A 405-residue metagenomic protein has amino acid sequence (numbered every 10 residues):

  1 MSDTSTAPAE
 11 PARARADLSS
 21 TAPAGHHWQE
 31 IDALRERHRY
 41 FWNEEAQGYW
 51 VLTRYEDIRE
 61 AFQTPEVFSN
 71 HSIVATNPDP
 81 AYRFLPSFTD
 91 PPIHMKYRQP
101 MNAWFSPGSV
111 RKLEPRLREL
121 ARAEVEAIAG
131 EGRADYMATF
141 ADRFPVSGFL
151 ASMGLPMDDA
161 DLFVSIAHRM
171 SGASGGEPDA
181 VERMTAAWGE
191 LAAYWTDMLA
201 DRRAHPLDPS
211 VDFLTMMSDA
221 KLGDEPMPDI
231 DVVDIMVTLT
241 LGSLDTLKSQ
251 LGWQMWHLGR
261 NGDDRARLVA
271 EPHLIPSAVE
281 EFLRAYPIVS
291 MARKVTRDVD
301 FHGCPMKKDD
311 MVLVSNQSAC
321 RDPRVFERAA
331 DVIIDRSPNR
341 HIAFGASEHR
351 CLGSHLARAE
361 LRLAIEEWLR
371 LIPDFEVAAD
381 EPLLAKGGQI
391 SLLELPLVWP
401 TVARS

Functional and structural regions predicted by a protein language model:
M1-S405: Cytochrome P450
